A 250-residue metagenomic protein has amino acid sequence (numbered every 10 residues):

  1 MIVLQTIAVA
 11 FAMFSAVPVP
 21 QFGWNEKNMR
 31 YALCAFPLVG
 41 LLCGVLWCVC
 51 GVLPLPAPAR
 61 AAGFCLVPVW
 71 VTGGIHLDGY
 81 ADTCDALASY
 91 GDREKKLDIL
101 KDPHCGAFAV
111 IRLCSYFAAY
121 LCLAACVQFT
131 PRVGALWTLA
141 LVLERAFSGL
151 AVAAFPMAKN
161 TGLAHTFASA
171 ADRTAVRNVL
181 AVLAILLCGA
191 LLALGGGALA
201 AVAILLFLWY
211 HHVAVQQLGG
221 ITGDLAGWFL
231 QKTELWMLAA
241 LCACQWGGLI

Functional and structural regions predicted by a protein language model:
M1-W24: Membrane-proximal soluble regions of multi-pass membrane proteins
V9-A12, E26-G51, H165-S169: N-terminal beta-alpha supersecondary unit
P18-G23, I75, K95, G149-K159 (+1 more regions): C-terminal ends of transmembrane helices
M29-L46, A86-R132, L136-W137, T174-A190 (+2 more regions): Multi-pass membrane catalytic core of lipid/isoprenoid biosynthesis enzymes
C34-C84, A135-L139, G196-Q216: Membrane-embedded alpha-helical segments that form the functional core of polytopic membrane enzymes, especially those
L46-P54, V67, V71, L123-V127 (+7 more regions): Alpha-helical membrane-inserting segments
V67-C105, H212-T233: Acidic (Asp/Glu-rich) catalytic motifs at the cytosolic membrane interface
A146-L180, L218-T222: Solvent-exposed interhelical
